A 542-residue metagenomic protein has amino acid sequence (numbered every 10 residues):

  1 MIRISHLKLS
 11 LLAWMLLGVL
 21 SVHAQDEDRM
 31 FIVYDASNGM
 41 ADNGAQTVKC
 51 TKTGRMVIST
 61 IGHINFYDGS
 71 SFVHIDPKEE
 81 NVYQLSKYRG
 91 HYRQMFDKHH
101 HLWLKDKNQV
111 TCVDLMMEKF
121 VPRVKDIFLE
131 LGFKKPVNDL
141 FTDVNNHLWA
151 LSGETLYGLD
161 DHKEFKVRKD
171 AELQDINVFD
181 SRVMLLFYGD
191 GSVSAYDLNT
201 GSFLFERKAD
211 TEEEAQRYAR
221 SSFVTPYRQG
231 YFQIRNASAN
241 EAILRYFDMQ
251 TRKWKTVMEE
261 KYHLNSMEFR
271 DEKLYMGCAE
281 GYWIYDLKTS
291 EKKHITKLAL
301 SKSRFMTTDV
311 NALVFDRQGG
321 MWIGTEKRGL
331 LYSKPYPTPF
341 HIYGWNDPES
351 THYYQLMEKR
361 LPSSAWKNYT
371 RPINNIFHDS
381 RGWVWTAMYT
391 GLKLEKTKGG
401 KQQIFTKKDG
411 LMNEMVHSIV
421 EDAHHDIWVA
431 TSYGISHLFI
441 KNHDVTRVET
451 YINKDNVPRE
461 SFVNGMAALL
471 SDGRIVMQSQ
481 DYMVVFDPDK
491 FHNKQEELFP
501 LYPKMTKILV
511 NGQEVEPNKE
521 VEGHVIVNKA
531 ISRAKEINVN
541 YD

Functional and structural regions predicted by a protein language model:
M1-M30, G320, W383: Bacterial Sec-dependent N-terminal signal peptides
A24-K52, M56, S70, P77-H91 (+10 more regions): Residue-level "micro-hotspots" composed of small/polar
C50-T53, F96-H99, T142-N145, V178-S181 (+7 more regions): Residue-level detector of Asp-centered blade-edge/turn motifs that repeat once per structural unit in beta-propeller
R55-V57, H101-W103, H147-W149, V183-L186 (+8 more regions): Conserved beta-propeller blade signature
G62-N65, S70, K107-T111, G153-Y157 (+7 more regions): Loop/turn residues immediately N-terminal
D68-S71, K78, D114-E118, L159-K163 (+7 more regions): Short loop/turn segments that connect beta-strands within beta-propeller blades
Q109, M117-D139: Asp-box/WD-like beta-propeller blade repeats and closely related beta-sheet repeat scaffolds
N138-D139, L148-Y157, R168-D180, M184-S192 (+1 more regions): Solenoidal tandem-repeat scaffolds enriched in leucines and small polar residues
